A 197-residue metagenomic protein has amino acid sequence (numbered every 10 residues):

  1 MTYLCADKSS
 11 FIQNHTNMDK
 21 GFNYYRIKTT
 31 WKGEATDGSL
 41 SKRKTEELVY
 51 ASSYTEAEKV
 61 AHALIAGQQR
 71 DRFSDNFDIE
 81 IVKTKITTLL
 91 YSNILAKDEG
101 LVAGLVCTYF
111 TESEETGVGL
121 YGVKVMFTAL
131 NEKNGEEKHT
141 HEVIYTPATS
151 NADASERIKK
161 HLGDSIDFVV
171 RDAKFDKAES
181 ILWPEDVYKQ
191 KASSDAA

Functional and structural regions predicted by a protein language model:
T2-N14: Short, positively charged and aromatic/hydrophobic N-terminal segments
H15-I27, R70-F127, F168-A197: Intrinsic disorder/low-complexity detector
M18-Y25, Y50-E56, E112-G122, E137 (+1 more regions): Short, low-complexity cationic-aromatic patches
T29-A35, Y50-S53, V125-N131, A148-S150: Beta-strand elements of well-folded, non-transmembrane domains
G33-Y50, E58-K59, G67-D71, G135-I144 (+1 more regions): A cross-kingdom feature marking solvent-exposed beta-strand/loop segments within repeated, beta-rich binding/scaffold
E58-I65, S155-I158: Short amphipathic, charge-patterned alpha-helical segments
G135-K174: Mixed-charge, glycine-accented linear interaction segment located at domain edges/termini
